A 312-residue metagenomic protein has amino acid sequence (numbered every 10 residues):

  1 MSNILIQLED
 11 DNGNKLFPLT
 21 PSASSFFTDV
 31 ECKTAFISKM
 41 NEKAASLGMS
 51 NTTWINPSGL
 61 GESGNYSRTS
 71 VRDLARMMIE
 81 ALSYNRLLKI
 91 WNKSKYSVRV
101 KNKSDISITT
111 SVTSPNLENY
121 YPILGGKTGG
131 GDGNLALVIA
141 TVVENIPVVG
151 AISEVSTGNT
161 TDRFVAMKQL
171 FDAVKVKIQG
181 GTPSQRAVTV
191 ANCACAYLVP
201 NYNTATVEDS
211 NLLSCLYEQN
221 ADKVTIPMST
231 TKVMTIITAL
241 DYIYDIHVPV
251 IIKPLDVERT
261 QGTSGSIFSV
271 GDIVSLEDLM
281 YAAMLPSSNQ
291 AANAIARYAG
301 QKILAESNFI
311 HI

Functional and structural regions predicted by a protein language model:
M1-R72, T182-I312: Active-site-adjacent loops and short helices of periplasmic peptidoglycan-processing enzymes
A45, M49-T53, N65-T189, S210 (+1 more regions): Domain-terminus/edge residues, biased toward the C-terminal soluble/receptor-binding domains of extracytoplasmic
